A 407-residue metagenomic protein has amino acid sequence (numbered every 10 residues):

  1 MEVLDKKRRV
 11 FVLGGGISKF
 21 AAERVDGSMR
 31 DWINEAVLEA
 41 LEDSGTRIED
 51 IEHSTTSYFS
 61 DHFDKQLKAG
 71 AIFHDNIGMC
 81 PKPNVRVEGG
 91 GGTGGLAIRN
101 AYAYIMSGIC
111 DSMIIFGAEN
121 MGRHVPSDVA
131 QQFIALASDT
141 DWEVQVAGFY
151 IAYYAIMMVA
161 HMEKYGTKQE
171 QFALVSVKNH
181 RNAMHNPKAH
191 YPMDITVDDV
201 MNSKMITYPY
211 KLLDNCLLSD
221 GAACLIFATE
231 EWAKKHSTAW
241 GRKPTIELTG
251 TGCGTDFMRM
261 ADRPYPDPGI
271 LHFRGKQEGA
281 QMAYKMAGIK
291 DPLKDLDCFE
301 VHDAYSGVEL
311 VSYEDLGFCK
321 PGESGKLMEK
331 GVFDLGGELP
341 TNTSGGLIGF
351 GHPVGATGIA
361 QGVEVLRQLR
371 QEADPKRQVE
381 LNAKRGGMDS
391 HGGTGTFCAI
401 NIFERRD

Functional and structural regions predicted by a protein language model:
M1-V85, M106, G117-C216, A223-C224 (+4 more regions): Conserved "HGTGT" condensation-loop signature of ketosynthase/thiolase-family condensing enzymes that catalyze
D31, G92-L96: Glycine-rich anion/phosphate-binding loops
V85-G91: Short beta->alpha junction loops
D111-S112, R385: Short acidic donor-binding loop at the edge of a beta-strand
A222-E230: Conserved beta strand-loop-helix elements of the APE1-like EEP
W232-K235: Short helix-loop capping/hinge motifs at secondary-structure junctions, enriched in acidic/polar residues
P353-A356: Hydrophobic transmembrane alpha-helical segments of multi-pass transport and channel proteins
